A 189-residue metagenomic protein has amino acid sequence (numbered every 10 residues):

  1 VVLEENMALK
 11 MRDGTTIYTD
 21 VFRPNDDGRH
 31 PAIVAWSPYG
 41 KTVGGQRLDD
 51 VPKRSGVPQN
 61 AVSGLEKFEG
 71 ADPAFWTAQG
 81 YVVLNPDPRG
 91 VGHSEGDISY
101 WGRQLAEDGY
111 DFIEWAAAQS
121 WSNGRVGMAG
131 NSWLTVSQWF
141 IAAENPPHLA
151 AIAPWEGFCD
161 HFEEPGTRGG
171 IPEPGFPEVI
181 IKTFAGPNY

Functional and structural regions predicted by a protein language model:
V1-G28, A32: N-terminal cap/lid segment of alpha/beta-hydrolase-fold proteins
L3-N6, N123, V136: Short coil/loop residues immediately preceding or within conserved phosphate-binding loops of NTP-utilizing enzyme
T15-T16, R29-A32, Q79-V82, S122-R125 (+1 more regions): Loop/turn elements at helix/coil->beta-strand transitions in domains of secreted/extracellular proteins
G28-A117, G166-R168: Cap/lid segment of the alpha/beta-hydrolase catalytic domain
S37, A129, A153-E156: Alpha/beta-hydrolase-fold catalytic nucleophile elbow
Q46, V57-V62, E66-P73, A78 (+1 more regions): Accessory cap/linker subdomain of secreted extracellular hydrolases
S94, S132-W133, E156: Catalytic nucleophile serine of serine hydrolases, specifically the conserved "nucleophile elbow" pentapeptide
S120-W133: Alpha/beta-hydrolase fold nucleophile elbow
